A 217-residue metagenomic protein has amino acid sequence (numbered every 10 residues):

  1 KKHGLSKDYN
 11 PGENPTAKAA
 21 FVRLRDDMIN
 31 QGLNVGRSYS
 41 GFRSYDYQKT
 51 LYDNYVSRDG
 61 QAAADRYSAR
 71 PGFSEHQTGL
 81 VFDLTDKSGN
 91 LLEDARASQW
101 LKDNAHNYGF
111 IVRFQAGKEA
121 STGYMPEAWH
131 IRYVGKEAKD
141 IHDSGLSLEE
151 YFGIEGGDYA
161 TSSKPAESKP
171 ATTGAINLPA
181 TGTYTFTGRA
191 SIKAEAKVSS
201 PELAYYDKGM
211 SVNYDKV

Functional and structural regions predicted by a protein language model:
K1-S162: Cell-envelope/glycan interface and biosynthesis
G36-R37, E195-A196, A204: Mature secreted bioactive peptide module from preproproteins
S38, N177, F186, N213-V217: A structural signal for short, hydrophobic beta-strand segments that form beta-sheets in beta-rich/all-beta domains
D94, K197, E202: Short acidic, gly/pro-rich beta-turn/loop elements at beta-sheet edges and active-site/ligand-binding grooves
V112, A194, Y214: Short beta-strand "wing" residues that participate in macromolecule-binding interfaces
E155-F186, S191-V198, D207-G209: Intrinsically disordered, low-complexity repeat and linker tracts
L203-V217: SH3/SH3-like beta-barrel superfamily modules
